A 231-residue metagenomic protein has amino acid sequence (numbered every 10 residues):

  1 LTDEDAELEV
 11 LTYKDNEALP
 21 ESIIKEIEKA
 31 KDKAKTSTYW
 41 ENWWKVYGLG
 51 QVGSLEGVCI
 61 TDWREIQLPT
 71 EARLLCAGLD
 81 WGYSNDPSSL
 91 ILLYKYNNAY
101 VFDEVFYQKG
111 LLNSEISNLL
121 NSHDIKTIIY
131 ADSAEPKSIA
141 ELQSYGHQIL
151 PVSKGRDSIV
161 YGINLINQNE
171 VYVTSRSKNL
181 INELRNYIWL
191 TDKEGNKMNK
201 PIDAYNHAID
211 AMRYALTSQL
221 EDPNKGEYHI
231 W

Functional and structural regions predicted by a protein language model:
L1-I23: Replace "adjacent to P-loop NTPase cores in ATP/GTP-dependent enzymes" with "adjacent to NTP-binding cores
A6-V10, C76, I149-P151: Conserved beta-strand scaffold positions in the cores of enzyme catalytic domains, especially in NTP/NDP-utilizing
L11, G48, D80, L90 (+3 more regions): A residue-level signal for conserved active-site and pocket-lining positions in enzyme catalytic cores
Y13-K14, G50, K154: Active-site donor-binding loop signature of nucleotide-sugar glycosyltransferases
A18-L79: ATPase catalytic-site recognition across NTP-hydrolyzing enzymes
A72-Y94: Gly/Thr-rich phosphate-binding beta-strand-loop-beta motif of the actin/hexokinase/Hsp70
I91, Y96-P201, D222, Y228-W231: Mg2+-dependent endonuclease catalytic cores in nucleic-acid-processing enzymes, primarily RNase H-like
D203-W231: Charge-patterned, long linear interaction tracts outside catalytic cores
